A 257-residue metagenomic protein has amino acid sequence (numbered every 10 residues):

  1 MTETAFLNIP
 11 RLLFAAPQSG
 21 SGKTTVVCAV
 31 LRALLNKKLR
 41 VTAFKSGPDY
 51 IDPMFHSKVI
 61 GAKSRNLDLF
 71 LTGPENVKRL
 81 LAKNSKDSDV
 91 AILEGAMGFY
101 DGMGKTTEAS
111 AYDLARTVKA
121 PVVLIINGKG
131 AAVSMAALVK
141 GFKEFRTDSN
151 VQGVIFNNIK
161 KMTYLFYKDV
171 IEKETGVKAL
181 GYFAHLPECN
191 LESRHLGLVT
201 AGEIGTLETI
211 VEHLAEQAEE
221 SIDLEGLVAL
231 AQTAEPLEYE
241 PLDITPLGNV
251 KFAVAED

Functional and structural regions predicted by a protein language model:
M1-T2, A253: Short intrinsically disordered, low-complexity coil segments enriched in acidic
T2-V118, I126-G153, N158-F166: ATP-dependent carboxylate-amine ligase catalytic core
A15, V199, A253: Residues in well-ordered beta-strands of folded domains
V122-I125, L180-Y182: Short hydrophobic alpha-helical runs that function as membrane-insertion/retention elements
A132-I244: Internal gly/pro-rich beta-alpha loop/helix module that stabilizes soluble enzyme cofactors or their anionic handles
L242-D257: Gly/Ser-rich, acidic/histidine-flanked active-site/gating loops
